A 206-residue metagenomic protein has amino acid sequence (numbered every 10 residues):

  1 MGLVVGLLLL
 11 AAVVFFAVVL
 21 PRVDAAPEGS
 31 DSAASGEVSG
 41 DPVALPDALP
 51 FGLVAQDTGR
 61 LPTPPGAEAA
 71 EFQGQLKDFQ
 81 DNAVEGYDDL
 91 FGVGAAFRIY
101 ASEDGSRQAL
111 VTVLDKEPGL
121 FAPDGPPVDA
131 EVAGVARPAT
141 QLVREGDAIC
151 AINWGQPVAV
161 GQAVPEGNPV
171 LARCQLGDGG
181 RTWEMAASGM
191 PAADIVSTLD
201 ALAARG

Functional and structural regions predicted by a protein language model:
M1-E37: Hydrophobic single-pass membrane-targeting/anchoring helices
G2, N82-V84, V158-A159: Short secondary-structure boundary micro-motifs
L20, D41, L45, L49 (+7 more regions): Intrinsic-disorder/low-complexity coil detector
R22-A96: N-terminal "mature-domain start" segment
A33, S39, V43-P46, P123-Q141 (+1 more regions): A signal for specific C-terminal beta-sheet/loop modules enriched in small/flexible residues with GP/PG/PP motifs
L53, R98-S102, A172, L176: Broad hydrophobic/π-residue packing in well-ordered secondary structure
P62-E145, I149, N153: Short, solvent-exposed recognition patches
A139-G206: Extracellularly exposed regions in secreted/surface proteins, prominently low-complexity, repeat-rich
